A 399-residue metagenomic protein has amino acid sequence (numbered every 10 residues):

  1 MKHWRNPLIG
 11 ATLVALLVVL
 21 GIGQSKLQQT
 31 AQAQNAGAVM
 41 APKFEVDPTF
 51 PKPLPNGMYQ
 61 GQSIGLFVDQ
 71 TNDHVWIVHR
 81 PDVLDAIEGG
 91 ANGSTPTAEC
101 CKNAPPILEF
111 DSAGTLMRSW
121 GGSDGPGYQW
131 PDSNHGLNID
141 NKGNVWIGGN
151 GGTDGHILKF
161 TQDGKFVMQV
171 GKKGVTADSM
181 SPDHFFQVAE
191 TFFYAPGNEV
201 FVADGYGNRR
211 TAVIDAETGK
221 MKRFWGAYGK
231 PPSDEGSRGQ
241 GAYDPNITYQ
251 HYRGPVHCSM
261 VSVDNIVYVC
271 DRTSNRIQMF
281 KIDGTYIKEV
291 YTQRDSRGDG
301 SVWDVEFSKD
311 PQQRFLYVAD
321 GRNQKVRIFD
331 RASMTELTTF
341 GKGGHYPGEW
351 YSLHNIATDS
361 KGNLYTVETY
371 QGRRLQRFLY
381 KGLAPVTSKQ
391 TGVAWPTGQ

Functional and structural regions predicted by a protein language model:
H3-Q399: Eukaryotic scaffold repeat domains enriched in small/polar residues
